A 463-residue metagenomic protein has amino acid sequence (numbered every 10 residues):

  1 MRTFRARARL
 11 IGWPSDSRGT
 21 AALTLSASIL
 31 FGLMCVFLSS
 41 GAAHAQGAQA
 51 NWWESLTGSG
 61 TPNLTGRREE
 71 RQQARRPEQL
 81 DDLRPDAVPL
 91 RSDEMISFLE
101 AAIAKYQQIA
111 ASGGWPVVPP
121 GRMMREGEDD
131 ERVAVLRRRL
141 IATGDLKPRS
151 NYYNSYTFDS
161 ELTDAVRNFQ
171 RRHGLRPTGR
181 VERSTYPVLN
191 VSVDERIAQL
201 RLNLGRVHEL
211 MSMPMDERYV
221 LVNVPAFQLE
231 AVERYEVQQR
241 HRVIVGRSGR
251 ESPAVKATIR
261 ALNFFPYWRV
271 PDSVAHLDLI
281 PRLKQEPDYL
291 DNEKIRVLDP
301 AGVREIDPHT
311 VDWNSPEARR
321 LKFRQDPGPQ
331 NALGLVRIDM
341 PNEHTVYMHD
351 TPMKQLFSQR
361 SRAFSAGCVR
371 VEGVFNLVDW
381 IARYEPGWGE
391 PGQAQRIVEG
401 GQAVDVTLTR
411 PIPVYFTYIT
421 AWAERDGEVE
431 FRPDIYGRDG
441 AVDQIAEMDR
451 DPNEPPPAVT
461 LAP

Functional and structural regions predicted by a protein language model:
M1-G19: N-terminal secretory signal peptides that target proteins for export/translocation
R5, W13, F31, L140 (+1 more regions): Residue-level detector of intrinsically disordered/flexible regions characterized by low predicted structural confidence
I11-S15, T24, T143, R176: A periodicity- and composition-biased signal for non-globular, repetitive helical segments
T24-L38: Bacterial N-terminal signal peptides
S40-A45: Sec/Tat signal peptide C-region and signal peptidase I cleavage site
Q46-R176, R183-P463: Well-ordered beta-sheet/strand-loop patches within structured domains
